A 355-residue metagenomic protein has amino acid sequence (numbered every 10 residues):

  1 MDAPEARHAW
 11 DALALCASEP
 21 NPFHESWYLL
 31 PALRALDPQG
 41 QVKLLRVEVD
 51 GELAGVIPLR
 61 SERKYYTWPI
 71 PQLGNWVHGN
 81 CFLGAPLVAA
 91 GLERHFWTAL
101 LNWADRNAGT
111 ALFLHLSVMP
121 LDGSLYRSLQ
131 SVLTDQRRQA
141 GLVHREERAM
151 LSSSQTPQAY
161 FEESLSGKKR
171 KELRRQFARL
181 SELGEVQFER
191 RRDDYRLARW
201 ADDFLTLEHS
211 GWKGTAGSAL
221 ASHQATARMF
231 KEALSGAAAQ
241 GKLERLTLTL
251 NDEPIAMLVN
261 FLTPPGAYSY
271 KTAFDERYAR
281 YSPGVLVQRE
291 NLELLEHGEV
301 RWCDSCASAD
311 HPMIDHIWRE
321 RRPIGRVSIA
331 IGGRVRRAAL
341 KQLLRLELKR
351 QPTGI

Functional and structural regions predicted by a protein language model:
M1-W76, S117-R280: A conserved beta-strand-loop-helix scaffold within acyl/acetyltransferase catalytic domains
S61, Y126-Q158, G298-I355: Active-site/acyl-donor-binding loops of N-acyltransferases
C81-E93, T272-R280: A short, internal acetyl-CoA/4′-phosphopantetheine-binding micro-motif in the GNAT/acyltransferase core
L92-W103, R280-L292: Conserved acetyl-CoA-binding loop-helix of GNAT-fold acetyltransferases
A104, A108, A237, L295: Hydrophobic pocket-lining residues that define ligand/cofactor binding sites across diverse proteins
G109-M119, L295-A307: Conserved GNAT acetyl-CoA-binding A-motif
E232-S235, E290-E296: Short glycine/serine- and small hydrophobic-enriched flexible loop segments
